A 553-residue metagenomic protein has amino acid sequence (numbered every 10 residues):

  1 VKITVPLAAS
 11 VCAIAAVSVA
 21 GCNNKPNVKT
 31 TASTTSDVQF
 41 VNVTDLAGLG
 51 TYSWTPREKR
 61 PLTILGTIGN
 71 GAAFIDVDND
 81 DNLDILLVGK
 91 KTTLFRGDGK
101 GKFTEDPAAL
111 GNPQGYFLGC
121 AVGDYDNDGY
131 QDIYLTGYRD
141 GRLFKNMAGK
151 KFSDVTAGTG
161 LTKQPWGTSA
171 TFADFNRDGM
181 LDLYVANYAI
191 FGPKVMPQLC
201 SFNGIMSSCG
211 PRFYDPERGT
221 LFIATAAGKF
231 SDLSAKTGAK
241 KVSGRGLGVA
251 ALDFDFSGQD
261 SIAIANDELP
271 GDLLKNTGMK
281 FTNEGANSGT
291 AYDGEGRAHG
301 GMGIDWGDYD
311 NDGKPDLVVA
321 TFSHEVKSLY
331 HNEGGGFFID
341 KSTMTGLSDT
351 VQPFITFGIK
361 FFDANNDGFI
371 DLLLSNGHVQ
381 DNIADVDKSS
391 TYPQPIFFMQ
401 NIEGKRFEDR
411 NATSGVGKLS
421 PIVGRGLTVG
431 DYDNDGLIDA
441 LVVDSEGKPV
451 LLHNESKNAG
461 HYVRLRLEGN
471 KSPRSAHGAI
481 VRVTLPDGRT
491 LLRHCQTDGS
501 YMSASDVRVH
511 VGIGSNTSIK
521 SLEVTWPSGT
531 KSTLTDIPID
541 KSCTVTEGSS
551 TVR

Functional and structural regions predicted by a protein language model:
V19-G21: C-terminal motif of bacterial Sec signal peptides marking the signal peptidase cleavage site
N23-K25, S36-Q39, R57, D349 (+2 more regions): Gly/Ser/Thr/Pro-enriched helix-cap/hinge segments flanking short amphipathic alpha-helices
F40-N42, K102-L110, K151-L161, G228-K240 (+3 more regions): Blade-edge beta-strand/turn elements of extracellular beta-propeller and related beta-sheet repeat scaffolds
L49-G71, A109-V122, G160-T171, D215 (+8 more regions): Repeat-based blade/solenoid architectures
G69-N79, R96, F117-Y130, K145 (+6 more regions): Beta-propeller blade termini
N82-G89, D128-G137, L183-N187, S261-N266 (+6 more regions): Hydrophobic beta-strand segments that make up the repeating blades of beta-propeller and related beta-repeat
R96, E217-T225, K275, H331 (+1 more regions): Beta-propeller blade signature
N187-Y214, L374-P393: Short, conserved, GDST-rich strand-edge loop motifs in beta-rich repeat architectures
